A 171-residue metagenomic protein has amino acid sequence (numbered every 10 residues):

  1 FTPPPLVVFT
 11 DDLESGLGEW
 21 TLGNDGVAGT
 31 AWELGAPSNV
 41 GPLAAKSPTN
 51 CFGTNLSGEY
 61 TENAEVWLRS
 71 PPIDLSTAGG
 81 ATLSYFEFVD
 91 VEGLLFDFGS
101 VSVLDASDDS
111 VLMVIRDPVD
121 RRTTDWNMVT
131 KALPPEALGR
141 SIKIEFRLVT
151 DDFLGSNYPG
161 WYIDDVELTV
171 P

Functional and structural regions predicted by a protein language model:
F1-P5, V170: Interdomain boundary/hinge segments at the C-termini of tandem beta-sandwich modules
L6-E59: Extracellular glycan-recognition surfaces and repeat-rich motifs
L13, S70, L75-V91, R140-D151 (+1 more regions): Extracellular beta-strand-rich recognition modules
L13, V101, K131, P159-L168: Extracellular beta-strand elements of beta-rich domains used for carbohydrate recognition/degradation or cell-matrix
E59-S76, N127-T130: Short beta-strands within extracellular/lumenal beta-sheet-rich domains
N63-V66, D151-V170: Extracellular carbohydrate recognition
G80-T82, L94-V101, N157: Beta-strand acidic-aromatic groove motif in beta-rich domains, primarily in extracellular
D109-A137: Extracellular carbohydrate recognition and processing domains and analogous Trp-centered ligand-binding platforms
